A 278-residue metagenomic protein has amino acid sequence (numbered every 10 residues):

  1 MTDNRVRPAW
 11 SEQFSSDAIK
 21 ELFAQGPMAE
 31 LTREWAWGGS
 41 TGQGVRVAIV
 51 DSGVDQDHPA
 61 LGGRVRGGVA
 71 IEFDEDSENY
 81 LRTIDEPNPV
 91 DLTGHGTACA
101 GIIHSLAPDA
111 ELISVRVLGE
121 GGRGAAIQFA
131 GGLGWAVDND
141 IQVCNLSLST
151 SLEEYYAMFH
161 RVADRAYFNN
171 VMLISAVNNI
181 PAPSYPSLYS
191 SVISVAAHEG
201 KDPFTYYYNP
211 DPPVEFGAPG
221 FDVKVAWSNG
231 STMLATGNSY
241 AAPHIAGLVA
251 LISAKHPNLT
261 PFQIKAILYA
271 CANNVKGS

Functional and structural regions predicted by a protein language model:
D3-L106, A110: Active-site core segment of subtilase-fold serine proteases
R46, E111, N170-M172, I193: Proline-centered loop/turn at the N-terminus of a beta-strand
D51, C144, L248: Divalent metal-coordination and catalytic microenvironments
D55, I71-E72, S77, L118 (+4 more regions): Active-site/binding-pocket entry motifs
G63-G68, R161-A163, S191-V192, D211-P212: Glycine-rich, phosphate-binding/catalytic loops in enzymes
R82-S151, H256, A270-V275: Subtilisin-like peptidase catalytic core
L118-S190, S231-A235, Y240-A241, N274-G277: Substrate-binding/access-modulating region of protease and related hydrolase catalytic domains
S184-A254, N258, F262: Extracellular S/T/G-rich loop segment that most often corresponds to the catalytic His/Ser-adjacent loop
